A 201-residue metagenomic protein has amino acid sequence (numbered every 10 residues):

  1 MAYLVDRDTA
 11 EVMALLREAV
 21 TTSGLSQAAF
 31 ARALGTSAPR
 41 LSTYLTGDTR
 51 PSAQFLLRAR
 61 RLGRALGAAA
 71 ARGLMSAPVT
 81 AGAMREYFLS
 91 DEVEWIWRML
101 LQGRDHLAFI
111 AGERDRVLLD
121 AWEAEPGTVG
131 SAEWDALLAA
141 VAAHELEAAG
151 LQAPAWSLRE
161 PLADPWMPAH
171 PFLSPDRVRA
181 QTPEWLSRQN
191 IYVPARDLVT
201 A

Functional and structural regions predicted by a protein language model:
M1-T22: A short, Lys/Arg-rich alpha-helix, primarily the initiator
E11-V12, T36, V79, W95: Alpha-helix N-cap/N′ positions at the starts of helices
R17, A28, P39: Residues within the helices of the helix-turn-helix
E18, R32, T43, L57: DNA-binding alpha-helical recognition surfaces that contact promoter or target DNA
L34-R50: Recognition helix of helix-turn-helix/homeodomain-like DNA-binding domains that insert into the DNA major groove
P51-A70: DNA major-groove recognition helix of helix-turn-helix/homeodomain DNA-binding modules
A68-A139: Helix-turn-helix/homeodomain-like alpha-helical modules used for DNA recognition and transcription-factor dimerization
A124-A201: Charged, low-complexity intrinsically disordered regulatory/assembly segments
